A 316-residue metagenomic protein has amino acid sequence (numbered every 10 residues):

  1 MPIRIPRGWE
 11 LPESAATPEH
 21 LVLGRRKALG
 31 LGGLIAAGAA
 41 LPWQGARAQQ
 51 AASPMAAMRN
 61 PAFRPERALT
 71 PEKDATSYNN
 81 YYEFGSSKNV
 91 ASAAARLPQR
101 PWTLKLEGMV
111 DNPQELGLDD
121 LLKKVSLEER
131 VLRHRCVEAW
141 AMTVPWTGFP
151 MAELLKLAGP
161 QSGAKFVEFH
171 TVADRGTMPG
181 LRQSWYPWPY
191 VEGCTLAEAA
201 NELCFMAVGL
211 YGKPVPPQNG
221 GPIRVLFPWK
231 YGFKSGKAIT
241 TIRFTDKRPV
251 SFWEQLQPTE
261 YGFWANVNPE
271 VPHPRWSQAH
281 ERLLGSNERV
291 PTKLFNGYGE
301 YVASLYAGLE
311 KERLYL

Functional and structural regions predicted by a protein language model:
M1-G24, A37, R47-Q49: N-terminal secretory signal peptides
I3, L11, L21, K27 (+2 more regions): A broad "ordered helical/assembly scaffold" signature
R4, R26-L29, L41, V208 (+1 more regions): Compositionally biased, low-complexity repeat tracts
P6-R7, P12, T17, G30 (+6 more regions): Serine/threonine-rich low-complexity intrinsically disordered regions
L23, L31-G32, L154: Generic alpha-helical secondary-structure signal
K27-Q49, V225: N-terminal export signals
A51-L316: Structured, non-membrane catalytic/scaffold regions adjacent to prosthetic-group chemistry
